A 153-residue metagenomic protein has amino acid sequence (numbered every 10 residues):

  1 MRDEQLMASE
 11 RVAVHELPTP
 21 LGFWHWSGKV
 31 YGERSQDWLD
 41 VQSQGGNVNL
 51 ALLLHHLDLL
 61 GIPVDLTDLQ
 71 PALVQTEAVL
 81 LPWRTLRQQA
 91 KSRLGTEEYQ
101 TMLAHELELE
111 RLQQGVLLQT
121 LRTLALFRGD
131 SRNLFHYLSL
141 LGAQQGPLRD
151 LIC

Functional and structural regions predicted by a protein language model:
R2-F23, I62-D65, T96-E106, L121-G129: Contiguous interface-forming segments/domains that mediate binding rather than catalysis
R2-G32, A78-Q88, E110: An acidic intrinsically disordered interaction segment
P20-F23, G46-L50, Q114, S131-L134: Short runs of predominantly hydrophobic/aromatic residues within well-ordered alpha helices that form helix-helix
G32-Q70: N-terminal interaction modules that seed assembly of large macromolecular complexes
L39, L54, R87-Q88, L118-R122: Amphipathic alpha-helical segments within well-ordered protein domains
D40-S43, P63-V79, G129-N133, C153: Short alpha-helical "patches" and their helix-cap loops
L60-L117: Structured binding/interaction patches within domain cores
S92-C153: A charged, amphipathic interaction segment
